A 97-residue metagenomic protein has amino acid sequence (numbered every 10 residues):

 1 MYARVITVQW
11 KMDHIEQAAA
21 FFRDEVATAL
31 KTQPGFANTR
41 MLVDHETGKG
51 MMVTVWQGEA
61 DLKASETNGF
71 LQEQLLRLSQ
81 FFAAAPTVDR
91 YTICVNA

Functional and structural regions predicted by a protein language model:
M1-G50, Q57-G69, F82-A97: Short S/T/G/P-rich N-terminal loop/turn motif that feeds into the first structured element of a domain
Q72-R77: Low-complexity, intrinsically disordered Gly/Pro/Thr-rich segments
